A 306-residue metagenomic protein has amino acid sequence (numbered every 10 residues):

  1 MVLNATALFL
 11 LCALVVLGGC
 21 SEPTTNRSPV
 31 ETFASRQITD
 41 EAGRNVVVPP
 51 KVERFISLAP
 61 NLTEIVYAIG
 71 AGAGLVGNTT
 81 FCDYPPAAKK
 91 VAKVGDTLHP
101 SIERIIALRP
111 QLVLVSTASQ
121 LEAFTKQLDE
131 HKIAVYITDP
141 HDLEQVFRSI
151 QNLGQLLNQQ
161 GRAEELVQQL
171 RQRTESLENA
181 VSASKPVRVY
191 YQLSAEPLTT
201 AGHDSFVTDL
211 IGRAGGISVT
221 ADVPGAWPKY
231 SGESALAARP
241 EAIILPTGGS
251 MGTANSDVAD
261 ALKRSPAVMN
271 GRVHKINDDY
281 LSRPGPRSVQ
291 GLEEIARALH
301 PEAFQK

Functional and structural regions predicted by a protein language model:
A5-G18: Bacterial N-terminal signal peptides
C20-T24: Bacterial signal peptide processing site
S35, R44-N45, Q111-L112, E122-T199 (+2 more regions): Extracytoplasmic substrate-binding proteins
T39-G43, V94-E103, S119, V223-G232: Short helix-initiation/N-cap motifs at beta->coil->alpha
E53-L108, L112-T117, V219: A short, structured surface patch at a secondary-structure boundary
A59, T117-A118, L193, V223 (+3 more regions): Short secondary-structure boundary segments
T79, D204-W227, T247, R272-K275: His/Asp/Glu-enriched short active-site or ligand-binding loop at hydrolase and phosphoryl-transfer sites
I102-R109, H131, Y230-R239: Short helices/loops that flank or line small-molecule/ion binding pockets
